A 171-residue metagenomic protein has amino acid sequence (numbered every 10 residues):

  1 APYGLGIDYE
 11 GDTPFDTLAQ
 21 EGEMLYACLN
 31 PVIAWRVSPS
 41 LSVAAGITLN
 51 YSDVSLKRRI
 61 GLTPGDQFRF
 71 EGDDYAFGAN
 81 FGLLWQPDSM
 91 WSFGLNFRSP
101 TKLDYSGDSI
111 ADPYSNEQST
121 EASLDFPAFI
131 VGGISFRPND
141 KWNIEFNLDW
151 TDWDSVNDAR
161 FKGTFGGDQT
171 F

Functional and structural regions predicted by a protein language model:
A1-F171: Outer-membrane beta-barrel porins/channels
